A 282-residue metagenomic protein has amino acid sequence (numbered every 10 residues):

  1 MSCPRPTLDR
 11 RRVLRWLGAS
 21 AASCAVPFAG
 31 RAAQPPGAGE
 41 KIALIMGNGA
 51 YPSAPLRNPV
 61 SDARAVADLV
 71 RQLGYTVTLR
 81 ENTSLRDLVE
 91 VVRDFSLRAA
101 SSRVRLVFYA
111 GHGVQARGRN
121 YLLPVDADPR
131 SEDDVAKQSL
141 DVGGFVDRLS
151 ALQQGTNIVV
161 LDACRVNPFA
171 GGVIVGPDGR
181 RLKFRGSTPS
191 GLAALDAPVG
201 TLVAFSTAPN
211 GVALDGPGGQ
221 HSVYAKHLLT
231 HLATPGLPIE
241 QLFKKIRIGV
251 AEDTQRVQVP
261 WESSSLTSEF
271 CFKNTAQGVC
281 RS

Functional and structural regions predicted by a protein language model:
S2-S282: Cysteine endopeptidase catalytic domains of the caspase/legumain-like
